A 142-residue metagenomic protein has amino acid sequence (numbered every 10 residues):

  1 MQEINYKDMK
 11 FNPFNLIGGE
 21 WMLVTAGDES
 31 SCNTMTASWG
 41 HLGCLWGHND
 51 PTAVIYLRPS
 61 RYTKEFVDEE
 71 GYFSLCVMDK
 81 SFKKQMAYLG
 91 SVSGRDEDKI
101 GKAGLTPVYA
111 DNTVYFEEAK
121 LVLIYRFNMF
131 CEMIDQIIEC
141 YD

Functional and structural regions predicted by a protein language model:
M1-D142: Active-site-proximal mixed secondary-structure blocks
